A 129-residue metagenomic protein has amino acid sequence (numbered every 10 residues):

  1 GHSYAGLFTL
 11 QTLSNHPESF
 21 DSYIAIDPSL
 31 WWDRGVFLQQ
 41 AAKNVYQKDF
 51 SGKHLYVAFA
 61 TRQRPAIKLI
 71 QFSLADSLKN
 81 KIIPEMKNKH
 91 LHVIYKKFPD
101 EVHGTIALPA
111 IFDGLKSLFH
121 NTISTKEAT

Functional and structural regions predicted by a protein language model:
G1-T129: Non-catalytic cap/lid and distal C-terminal segments of serine-dependent acyl enzymes
